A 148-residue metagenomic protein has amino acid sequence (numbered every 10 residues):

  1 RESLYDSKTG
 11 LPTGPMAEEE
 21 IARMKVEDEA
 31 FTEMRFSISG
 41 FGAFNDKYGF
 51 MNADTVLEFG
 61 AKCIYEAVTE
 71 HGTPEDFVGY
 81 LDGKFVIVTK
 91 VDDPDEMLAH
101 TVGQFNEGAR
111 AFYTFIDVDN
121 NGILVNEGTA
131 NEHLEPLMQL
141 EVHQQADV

Functional and structural regions predicted by a protein language model:
L4-Y5, G10-T32, S39-E66, V78-D82 (+1 more regions): Conserved long alpha-helical elements within nucleotide-processing catalytic cores of c-di-GMP signaling and class III
D28-E29, P136-Q139: Short loop/turn elements that form and flank the Walker-type P-loop nucleotide-binding site in RecA-like NTPase cores
I38, I87-D92, A146-D147: Short beta-strand-to-loop capping motifs
A61-D95, E107-E127: Conserved helix-loop-beta segment at the catalytic/binding core of cyclic-nucleotide signaling proteins
F77, Q139-E141: Residues at or immediately flanking beta-strands
I123-L134, E141-V148: Cyclic nucleotide signaling catalytic output domains
